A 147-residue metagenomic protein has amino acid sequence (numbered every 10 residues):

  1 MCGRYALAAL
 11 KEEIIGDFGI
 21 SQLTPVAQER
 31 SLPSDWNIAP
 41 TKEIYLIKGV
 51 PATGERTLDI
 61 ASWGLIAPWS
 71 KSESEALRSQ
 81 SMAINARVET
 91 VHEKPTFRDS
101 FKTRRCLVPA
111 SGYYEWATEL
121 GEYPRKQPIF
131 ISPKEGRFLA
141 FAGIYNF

Functional and structural regions predicted by a protein language model:
M1-F147: Short linear sequence motif anchored by a di-proline
